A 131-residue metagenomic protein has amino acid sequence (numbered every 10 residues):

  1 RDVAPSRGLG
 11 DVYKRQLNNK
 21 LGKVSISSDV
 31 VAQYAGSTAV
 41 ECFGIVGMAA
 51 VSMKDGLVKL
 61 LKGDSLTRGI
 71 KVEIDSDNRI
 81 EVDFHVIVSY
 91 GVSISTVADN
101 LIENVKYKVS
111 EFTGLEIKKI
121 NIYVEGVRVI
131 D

Functional and structural regions predicted by a protein language model:
R1-Y13: Single conserved hydrophobic/aromatic residue that forms the stacking wall/gate of nucleotide- or nucleobase-binding
S6, G36, I102: ATP/adenylate-binding site constellation spanning eukaryotic-like Ser/Thr protein kinases, ABC-transporter
K14-Y90, D99, I117-D131: Contiguous, often N-terminal, cationic amphipathic patches that form binding interfaces
I94-T113, I117: Short, non-transmembrane amphipathic alpha-helical segments
